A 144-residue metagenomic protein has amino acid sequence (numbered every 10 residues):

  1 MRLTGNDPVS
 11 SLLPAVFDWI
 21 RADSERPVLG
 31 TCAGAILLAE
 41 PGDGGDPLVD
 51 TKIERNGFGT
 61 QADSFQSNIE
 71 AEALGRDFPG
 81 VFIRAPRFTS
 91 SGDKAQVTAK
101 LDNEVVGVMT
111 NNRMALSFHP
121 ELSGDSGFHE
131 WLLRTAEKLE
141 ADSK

Functional and structural regions predicted by a protein language model:
M1-G30, A35-P41: Flexible gly/pro-rich beta->alpha loop and the following alpha-helix that scaffold active-site loops
L29, V81, M114-L116: Hydrophobic/aromatic beta-strand patches that form the interior of the parallel beta-sheet core in alpha/beta enzyme
T31-A33, V49, R84, F118: A secondary-structure boundary/capping signal
L38-E40, F65, D125: Generic hydrophobic alpha-helical membrane-span motif
G42-E104: Pocket-forming structural segment of enzyme catalytic cores
D77, R87-K144: C-terminal and late-domain segments of enzyme folds
